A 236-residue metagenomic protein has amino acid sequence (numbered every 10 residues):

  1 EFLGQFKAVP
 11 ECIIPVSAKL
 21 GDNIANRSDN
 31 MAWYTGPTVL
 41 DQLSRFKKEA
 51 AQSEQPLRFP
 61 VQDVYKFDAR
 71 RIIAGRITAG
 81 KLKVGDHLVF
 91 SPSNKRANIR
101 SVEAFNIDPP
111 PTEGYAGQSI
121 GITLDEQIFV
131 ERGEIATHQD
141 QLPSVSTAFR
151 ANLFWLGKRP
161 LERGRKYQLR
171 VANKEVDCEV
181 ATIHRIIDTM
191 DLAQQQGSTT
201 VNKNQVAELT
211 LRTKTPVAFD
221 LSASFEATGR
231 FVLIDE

Functional and structural regions predicted by a protein language model:
E1, E126-E236: C-terminal effector modules of nucleic-acid-centric enzymes and ribosome-associated factors
F2-R159: Conserved catalytic-core segments of large NTP-driven translation/proteostasis enzymes
